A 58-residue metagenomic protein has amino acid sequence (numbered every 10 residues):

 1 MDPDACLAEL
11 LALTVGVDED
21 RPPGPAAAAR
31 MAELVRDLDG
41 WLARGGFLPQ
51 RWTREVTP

Functional and structural regions predicted by a protein language model:
M1-A28: N-terminal acidic leader/helix
P22-P58: Short, charge-rich amphipathic interface segments used for partner binding and complex assembly
